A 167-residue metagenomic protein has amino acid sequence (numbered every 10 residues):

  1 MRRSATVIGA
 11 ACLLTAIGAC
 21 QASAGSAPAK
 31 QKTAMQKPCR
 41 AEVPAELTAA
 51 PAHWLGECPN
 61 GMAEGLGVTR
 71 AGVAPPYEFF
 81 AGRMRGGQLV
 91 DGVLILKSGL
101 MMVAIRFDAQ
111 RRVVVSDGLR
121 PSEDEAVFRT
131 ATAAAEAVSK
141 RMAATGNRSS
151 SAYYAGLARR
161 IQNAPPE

Functional and structural regions predicted by a protein language model:
M1-G9, G67: Bacterial N-terminal signal peptides that target proteins for export
G9-G18: Bacterial N-terminal signal peptides
A22-E167: Glycine/tyrosine- and acidic-biased, solvent-exposed loop/turn segments at the edges of beta-strands
